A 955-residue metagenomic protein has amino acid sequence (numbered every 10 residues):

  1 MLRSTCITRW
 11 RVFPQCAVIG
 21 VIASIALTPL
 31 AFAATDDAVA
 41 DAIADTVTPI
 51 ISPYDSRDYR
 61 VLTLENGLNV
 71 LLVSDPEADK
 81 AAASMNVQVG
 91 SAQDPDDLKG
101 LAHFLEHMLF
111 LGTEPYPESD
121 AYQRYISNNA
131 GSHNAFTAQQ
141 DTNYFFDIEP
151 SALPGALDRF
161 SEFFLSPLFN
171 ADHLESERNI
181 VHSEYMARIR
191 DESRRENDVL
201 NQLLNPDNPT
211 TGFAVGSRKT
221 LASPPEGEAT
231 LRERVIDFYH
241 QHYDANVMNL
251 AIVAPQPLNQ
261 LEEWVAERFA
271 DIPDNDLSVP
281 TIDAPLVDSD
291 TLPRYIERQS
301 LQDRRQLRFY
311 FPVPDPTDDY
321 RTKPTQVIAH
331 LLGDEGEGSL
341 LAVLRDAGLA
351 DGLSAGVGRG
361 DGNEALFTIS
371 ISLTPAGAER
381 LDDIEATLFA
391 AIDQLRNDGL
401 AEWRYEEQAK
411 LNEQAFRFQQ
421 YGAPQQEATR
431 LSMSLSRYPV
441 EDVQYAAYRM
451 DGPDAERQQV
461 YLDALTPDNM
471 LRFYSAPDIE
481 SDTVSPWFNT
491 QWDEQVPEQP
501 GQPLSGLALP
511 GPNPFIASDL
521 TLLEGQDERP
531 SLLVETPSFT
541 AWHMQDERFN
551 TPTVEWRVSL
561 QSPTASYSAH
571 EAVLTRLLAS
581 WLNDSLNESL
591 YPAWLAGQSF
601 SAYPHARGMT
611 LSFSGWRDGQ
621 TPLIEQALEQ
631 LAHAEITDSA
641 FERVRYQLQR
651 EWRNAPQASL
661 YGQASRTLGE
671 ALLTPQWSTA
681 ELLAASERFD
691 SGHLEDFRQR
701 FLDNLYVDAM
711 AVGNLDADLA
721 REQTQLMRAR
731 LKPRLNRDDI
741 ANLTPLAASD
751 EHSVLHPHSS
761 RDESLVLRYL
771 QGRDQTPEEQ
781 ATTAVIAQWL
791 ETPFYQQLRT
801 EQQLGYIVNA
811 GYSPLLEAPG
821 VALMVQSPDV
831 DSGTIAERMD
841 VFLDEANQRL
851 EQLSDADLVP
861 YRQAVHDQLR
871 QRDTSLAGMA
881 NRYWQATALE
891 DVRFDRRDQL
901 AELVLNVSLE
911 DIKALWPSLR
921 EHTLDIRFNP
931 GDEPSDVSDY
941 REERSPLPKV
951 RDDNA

Functional and structural regions predicted by a protein language model:
M1-V12: N-terminal secretory signal peptides that target proteins for export/translocation
C16-P29: Bacterial N-terminal signal peptides
A34, V39, I43, V47 (+7 more regions): C-terminal regions of mature proteins
S52-A82: Mature N-terminal segment immediately following signal peptide/propeptide cleavage in secreted/periplasmic
V73, A78-D94, L101-A102, S119-F163 (+11 more regions): M16 family metallopeptidases and their MPP-like homologs
R178, H182-Y185, D191-V247, V253-V265 (+4 more regions): Hydrophobic, small-residue-rich alpha-helical packing segments that form membrane-like cores
M186, S278-E337, Q425-E441, A476 (+3 more regions): His/Glu-based metal-binding/catalytic segments typifying zinc-dependent metallopeptidases
E262-S278, Q723-D738: Glycine-centered hinge/linker elements that transmit conformational signals in sensory and ligand-binding systems
